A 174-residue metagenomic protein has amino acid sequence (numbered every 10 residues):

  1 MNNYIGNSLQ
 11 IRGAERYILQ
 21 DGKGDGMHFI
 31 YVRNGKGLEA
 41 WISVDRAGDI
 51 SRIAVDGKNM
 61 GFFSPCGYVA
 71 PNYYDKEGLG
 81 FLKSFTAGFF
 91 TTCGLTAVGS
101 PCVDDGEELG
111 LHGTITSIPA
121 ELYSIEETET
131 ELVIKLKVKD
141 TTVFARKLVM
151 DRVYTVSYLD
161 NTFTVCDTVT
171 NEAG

Functional and structural regions predicted by a protein language model:
M1-T164, T168, E172: Surface-exposed acidic/polar loop and edge beta-strand patches at domain peripheries
